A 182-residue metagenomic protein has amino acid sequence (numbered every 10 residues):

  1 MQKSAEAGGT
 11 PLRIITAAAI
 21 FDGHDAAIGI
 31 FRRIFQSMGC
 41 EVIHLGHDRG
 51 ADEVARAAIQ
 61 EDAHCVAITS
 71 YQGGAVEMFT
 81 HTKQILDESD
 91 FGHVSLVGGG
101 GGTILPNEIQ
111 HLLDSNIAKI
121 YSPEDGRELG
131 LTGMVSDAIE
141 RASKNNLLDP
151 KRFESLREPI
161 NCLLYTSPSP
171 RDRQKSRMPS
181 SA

Functional and structural regions predicted by a protein language model:
M1-A7: Short N-terminal or domain-adjacent regulatory/targeting segments
G9-P11: Phosphate-coordination loops involved in phosphoryl transfer and adenosine-cofactor binding
F21, I28-G133: Cofactor-cradling patches in redox/metallo enzymes
D125-D149: Conserved phosphate-handling catalytic cores of large alpha/beta enzymes
A142-L164: Internal, active-site/partner-interface "lid" segment
Y165-D172: Conserved small/polar residues in nucleotide/adenosyl-binding loops
M178-A182: Hydrophobic alpha-helical segments, chiefly the membrane-spanning helices and signal/signal-anchor peptides
